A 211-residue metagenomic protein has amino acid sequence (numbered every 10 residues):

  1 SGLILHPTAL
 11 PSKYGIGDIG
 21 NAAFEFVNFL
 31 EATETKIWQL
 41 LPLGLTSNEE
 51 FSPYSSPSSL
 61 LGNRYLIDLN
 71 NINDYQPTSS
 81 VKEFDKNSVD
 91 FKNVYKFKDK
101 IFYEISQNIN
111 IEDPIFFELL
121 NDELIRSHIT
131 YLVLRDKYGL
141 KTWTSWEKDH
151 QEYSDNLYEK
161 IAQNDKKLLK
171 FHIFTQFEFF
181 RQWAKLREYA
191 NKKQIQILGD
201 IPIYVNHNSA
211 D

Functional and structural regions predicted by a protein language model:
S1-D211: Acidic/aromatic-lined carbohydrate-recognition and catalytic surfaces of CAZymes acting on diverse glycans
